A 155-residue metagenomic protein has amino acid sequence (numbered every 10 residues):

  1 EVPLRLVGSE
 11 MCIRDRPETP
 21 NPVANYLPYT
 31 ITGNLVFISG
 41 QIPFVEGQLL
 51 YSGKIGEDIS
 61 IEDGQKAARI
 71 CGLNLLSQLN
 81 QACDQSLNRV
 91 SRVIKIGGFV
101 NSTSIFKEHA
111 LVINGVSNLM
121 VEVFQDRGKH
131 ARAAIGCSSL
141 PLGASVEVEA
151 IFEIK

Functional and structural regions predicted by a protein language model:
E1-G8, C12-I13: Single conserved hydrophobic/aromatic residue that forms the stacking wall/gate of nucleotide- or nucleobase-binding
P28-E62: RNase H-like nuclease fold core
V36-G40, I94-T103: Short, well-ordered beta-strand segments in beta-rich or mixed alpha/beta enzyme and ligand-binding folds
F44, S102, F152-I154: Beta-strand elements of well-folded, non-transmembrane domains
A67-C83, V116-L119: Short, well-ordered amphipathic alpha-helical segments that serve as non-catalytic structural scaffolds within diverse
A82-S91: Phosphate/pyrophosphate-binding loops at sites that engage ATP/ADP/AMP, CoA/4′-phosphopantetheine, polyphosphate
A110-V146: Short, conserved loop-to-beta-strand elements that form functional interface hotspots
